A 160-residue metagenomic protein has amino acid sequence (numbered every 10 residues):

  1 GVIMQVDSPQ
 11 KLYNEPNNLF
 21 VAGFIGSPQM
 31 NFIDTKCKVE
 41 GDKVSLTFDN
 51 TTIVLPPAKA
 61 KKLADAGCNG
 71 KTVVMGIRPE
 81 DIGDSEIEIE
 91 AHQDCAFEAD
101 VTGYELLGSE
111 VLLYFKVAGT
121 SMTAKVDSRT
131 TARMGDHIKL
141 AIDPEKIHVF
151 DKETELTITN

Functional and structural regions predicted by a protein language model:
I3-S8, E15-N18: ABC ATPase "signature
Q10-N14, A22-I25: Short acidic-hydrophobic catalytic motif
N14, K43-D100, T131-N160: Glycine/charge-rich catalytic "coupling/switch" loops of P-loop NTPases
P28-E40, Q93-Y104: Structural detector for short beta-strands of small beta-barrel domains
N31, D49-V54, T120-M122: Short acidic/polar mixed-charge low-complexity motifs
V39-K43, Y104-E110, K152: Short, conserved beta-turn/loop elements at beta-strand boundaries and strand-helix junctions
S45-D49, G76, L112-A118, K125: Short, acidic/hydrophobic/Gly-rich beta-strand patch recurrent on exposed beta strands that often constitutes part
